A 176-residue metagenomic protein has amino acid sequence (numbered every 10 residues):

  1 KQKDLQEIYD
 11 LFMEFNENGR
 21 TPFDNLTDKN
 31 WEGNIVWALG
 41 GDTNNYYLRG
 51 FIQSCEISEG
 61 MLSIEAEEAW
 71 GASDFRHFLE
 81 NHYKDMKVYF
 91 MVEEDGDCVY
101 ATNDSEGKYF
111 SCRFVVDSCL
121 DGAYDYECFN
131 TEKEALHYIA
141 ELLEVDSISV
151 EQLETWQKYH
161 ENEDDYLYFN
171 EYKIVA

Functional and structural regions predicted by a protein language model:
K1-A176: Intrinsic low-complexity, intrinsically disordered or marginally ordered coil/linker segments
